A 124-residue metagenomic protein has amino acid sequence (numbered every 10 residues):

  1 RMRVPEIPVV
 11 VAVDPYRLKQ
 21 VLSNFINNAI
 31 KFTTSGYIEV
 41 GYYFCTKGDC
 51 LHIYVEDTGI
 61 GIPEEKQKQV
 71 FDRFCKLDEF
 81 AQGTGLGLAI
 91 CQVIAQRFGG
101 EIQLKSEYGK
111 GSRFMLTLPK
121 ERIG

Functional and structural regions predicted by a protein language model:
V10-V13: Conserved micro-motifs of the catalytic ATP-binding
A29-I30: Short helix-loop "hinge" at the ATP-lid/N-box region of the Bergerat-fold HATPase_c
Y37-G48: Short beta-strand/loop element within the Bergerat-fold HATPase_c
D57: Acidic ATP/Mg2+-coordinating residue in the GHKL
I62-F74: Short conserved segment of the HATPase_c
G87, C91: Short alpha-helical Gxxx[C/S/T] motif in the catalytic ATP-binding
